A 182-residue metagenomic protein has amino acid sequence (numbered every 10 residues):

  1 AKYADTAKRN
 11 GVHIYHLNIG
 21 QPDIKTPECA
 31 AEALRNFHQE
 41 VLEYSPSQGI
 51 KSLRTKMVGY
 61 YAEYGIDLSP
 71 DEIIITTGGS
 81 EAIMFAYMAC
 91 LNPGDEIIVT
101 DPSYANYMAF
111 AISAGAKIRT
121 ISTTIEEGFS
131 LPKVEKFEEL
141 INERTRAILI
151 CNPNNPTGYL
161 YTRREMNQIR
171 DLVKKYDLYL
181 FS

Functional and structural regions predicted by a protein language model:
A1-G78, F85: N-terminal small-domain helix-loop-helix segment of the aminotransferase-like
A7-N10, A114, K175-Y176: Helix C-cap/helix->beta junction micro-motif
L68-I73, P93-E96, R144: Short acidic capping loops at alpha-helix termini that bridge into adjacent secondary structure
A89-A111: Conserved PLP-anchoring active-site segment centered on the Schiff-base-forming lysine
D101, T120-I125: Short beta->alpha connector loops at strand-helix junctions that form conserved, small/polar/Pro-enriched
S113-R119: A short helix-loop-beta submotif of the ANL/AMP-binding
T124-S182: Active-site phosphate-binding strand-loop segment of PLP-dependent enzymes
